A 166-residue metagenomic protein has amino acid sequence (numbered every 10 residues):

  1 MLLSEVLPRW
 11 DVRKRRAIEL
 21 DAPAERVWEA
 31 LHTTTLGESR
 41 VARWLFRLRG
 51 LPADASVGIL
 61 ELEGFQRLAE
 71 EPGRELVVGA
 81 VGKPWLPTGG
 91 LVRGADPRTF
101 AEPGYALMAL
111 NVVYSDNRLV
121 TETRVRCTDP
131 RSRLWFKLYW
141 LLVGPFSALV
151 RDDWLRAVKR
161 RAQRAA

Functional and structural regions predicted by a protein language model:
M1-G58, L68, A166: Hydrophobic ligand-binding cavity/cleft-lining segments
E5-R13, R40-W44, F65, P84-L86 (+3 more regions): Structured surface interface patches that mediate subunit assembly and partner/cofactor docking
P23-R26, F146, V150, W154: Short amphipathic alpha-helical segments
A24, G82, V125: A broadly conserved detector of short glycine/acidic/proline-rich loop/turn motifs that flank catalytic sites and bind
W28-A30, G79, V120-E122: Beta-strand residues in well-ordered beta-sheet regions across diverse protein folds
E61-N117: Hydrophobic-ligand binding "helix-grip"
D96-A148, V158: Beta-strand/loop substructures that line and gate deep hydrophobic ligand-binding cavities in soluble
A157-A166: Short, highly charged C-terminal tails/helix-capping segments
